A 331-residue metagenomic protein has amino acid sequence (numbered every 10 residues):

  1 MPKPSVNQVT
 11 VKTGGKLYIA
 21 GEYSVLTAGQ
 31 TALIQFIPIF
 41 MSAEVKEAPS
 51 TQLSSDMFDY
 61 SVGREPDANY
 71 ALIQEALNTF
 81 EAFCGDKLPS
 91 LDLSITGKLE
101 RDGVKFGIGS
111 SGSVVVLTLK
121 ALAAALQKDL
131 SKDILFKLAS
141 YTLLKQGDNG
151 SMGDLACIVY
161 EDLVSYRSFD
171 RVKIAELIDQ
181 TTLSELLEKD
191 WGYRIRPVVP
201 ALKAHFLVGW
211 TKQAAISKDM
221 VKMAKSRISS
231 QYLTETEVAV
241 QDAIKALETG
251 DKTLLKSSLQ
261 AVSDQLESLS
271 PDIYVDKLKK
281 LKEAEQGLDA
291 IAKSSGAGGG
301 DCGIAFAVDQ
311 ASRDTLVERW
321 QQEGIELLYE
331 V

Functional and structural regions predicted by a protein language model:
P2-A20, S24-L26, I34-I37, M41-K87 (+5 more regions): C-terminal nucleotide
D92-S94, L254: Conserved phosphate-donor
I95, E100, V115: Metal-dependent C-N hydrolase catalytic cores
G107-K128, D162: DPxDG-like acidic metal-binding loop motif
I108-S110, A292-G299: Short glycine/threonine-rich catalytic loop with a Thr-x-Gly-x-Asp
